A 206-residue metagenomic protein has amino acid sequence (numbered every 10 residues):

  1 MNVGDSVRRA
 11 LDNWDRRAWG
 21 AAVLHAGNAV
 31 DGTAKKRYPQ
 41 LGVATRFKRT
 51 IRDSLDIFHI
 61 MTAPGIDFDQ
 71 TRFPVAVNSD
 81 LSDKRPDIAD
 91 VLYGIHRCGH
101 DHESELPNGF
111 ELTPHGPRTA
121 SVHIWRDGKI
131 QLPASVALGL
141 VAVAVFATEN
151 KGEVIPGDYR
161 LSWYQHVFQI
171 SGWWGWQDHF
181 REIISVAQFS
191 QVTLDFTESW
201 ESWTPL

Functional and structural regions predicted by a protein language model:
M1-L24, N28, L41: Charged alpha-helical initiation segments
G4-V7, K48, G94, C98: Hydrophobic core segments within long, regular secondary-structure runs in both alpha- and beta-rich folds
D15-A18, A34-Y38, D101, E105: Hydrophobic/aromatic-lined pockets within catalytic cores
H25-T71: Short, contiguous, well-structured surface segments enriched in hydrophobic/aromatic residues
D53-Q177: Long, charged low-complexity segments
P156-L206: Sequence termini and other peripheral, non-core segments
